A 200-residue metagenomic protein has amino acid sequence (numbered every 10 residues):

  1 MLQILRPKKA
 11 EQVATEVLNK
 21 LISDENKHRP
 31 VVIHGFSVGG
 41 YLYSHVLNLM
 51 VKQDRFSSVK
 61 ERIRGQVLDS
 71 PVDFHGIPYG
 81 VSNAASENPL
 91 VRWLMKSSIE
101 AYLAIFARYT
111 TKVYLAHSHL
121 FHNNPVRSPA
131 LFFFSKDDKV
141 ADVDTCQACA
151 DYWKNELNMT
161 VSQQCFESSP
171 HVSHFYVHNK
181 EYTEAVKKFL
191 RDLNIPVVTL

Functional and structural regions predicted by a protein language model:
M1-V31: Active-site catalytic motif of lipid deacylating hydrolases and related acyltransferases
L2-I4, G40-Y43, F74-P78, K139-A141 (+1 more regions): Eukaryotic short linear interaction motifs
I22-G40, R191-L200: Extended, charge-rich low-complexity interaction segments
I22-N26, V51-V59, N155-L157, N194-V197: Alpha-helix termini
G40-D54, Q66: Short glycine-enriched nucleophile-adjacent loop and the immediately C-terminal alpha-helix near the catalytic center
V59-T110: Hydrolase active-site cap/lid region
W93-L193, T199: Serine-hydrolase catalytic core
